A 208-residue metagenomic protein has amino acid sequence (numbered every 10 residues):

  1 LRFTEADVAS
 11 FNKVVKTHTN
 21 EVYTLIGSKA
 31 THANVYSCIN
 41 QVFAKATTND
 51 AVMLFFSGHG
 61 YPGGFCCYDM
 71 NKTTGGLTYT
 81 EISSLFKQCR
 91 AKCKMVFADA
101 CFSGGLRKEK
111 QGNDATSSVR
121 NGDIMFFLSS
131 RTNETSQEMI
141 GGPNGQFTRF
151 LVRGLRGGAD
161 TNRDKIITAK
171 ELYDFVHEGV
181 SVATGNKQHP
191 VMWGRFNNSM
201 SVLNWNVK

Functional and structural regions predicted by a protein language model:
L1-K208: Cysteine endopeptidase catalytic domains of the caspase/legumain-like
